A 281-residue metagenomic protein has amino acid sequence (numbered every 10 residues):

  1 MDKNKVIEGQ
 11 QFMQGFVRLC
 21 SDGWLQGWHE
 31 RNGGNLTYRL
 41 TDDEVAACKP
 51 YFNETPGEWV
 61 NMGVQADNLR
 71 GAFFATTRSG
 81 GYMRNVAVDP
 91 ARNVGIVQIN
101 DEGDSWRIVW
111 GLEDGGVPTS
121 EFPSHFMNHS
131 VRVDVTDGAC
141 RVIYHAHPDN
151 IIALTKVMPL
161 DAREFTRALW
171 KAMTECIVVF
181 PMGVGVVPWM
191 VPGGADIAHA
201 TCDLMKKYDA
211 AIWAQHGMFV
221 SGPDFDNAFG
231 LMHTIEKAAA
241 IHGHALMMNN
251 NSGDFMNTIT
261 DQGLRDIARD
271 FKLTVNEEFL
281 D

Functional and structural regions predicted by a protein language model:
M1-D281: Glycine-rich flexible loops
